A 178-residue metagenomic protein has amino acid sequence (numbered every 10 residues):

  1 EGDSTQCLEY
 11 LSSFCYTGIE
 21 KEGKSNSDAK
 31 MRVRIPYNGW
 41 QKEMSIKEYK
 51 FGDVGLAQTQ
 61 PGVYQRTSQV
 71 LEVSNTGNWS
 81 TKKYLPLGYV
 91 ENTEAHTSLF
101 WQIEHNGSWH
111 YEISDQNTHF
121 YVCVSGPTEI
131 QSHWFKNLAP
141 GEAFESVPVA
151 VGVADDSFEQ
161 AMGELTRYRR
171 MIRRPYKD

Functional and structural regions predicted by a protein language model:
E1-Q116, S132: Polysaccharide-binding surfaces and accessory modules of carbohydrate-active proteins
N38, D156-F158, K177: Glycine-centered helix-coil hinge/cap
S68-V70, K82, P127, F135 (+3 more regions): Intrinsically disordered, low-complexity regions
G88, W101, V124-S125, S146-V149 (+1 more regions): Generic structural hydrophobic/aromatic packing signal, biased to beta-strands
I103-W109, S114-D115, V151-T166: Acidic/glycine-rich phosphate/pyrophosphate-binding loops and surrounding catalytic core that coordinate Mg2+
H119-A139: Short acidic, Pro/Gly- and aromatic-enriched capping/linker segments at domain boundaries
K136-D155: Short Pro-Gly-centered flexible turn/kink motifs
Q160-D178: An acidic-aromatic substrate-binding cleft motif
